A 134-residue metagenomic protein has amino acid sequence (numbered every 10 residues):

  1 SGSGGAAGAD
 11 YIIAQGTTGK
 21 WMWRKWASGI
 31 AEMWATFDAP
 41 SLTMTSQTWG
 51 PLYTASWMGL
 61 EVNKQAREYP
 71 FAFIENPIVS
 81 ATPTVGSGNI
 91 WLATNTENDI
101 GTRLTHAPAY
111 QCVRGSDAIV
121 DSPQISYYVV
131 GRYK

Functional and structural regions predicted by a protein language model:
S1-L42: Glycine-rich, low-complexity segments
S28-K134: Extracellular attachment/recognition segments
